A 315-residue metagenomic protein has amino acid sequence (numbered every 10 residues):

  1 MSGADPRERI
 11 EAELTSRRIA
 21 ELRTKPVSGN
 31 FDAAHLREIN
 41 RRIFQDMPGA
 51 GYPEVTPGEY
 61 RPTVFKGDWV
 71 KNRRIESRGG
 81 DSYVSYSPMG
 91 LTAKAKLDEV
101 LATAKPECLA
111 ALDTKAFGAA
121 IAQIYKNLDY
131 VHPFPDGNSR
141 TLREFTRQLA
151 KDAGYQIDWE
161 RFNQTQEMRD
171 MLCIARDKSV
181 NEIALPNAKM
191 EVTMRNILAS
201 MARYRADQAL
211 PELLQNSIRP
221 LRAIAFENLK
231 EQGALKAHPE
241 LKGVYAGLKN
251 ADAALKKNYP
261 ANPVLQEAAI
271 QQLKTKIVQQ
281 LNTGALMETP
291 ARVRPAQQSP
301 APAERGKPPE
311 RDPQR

Functional and structural regions predicted by a protein language model:
M1-R315: FIC/Doc superfamily catalytic core
